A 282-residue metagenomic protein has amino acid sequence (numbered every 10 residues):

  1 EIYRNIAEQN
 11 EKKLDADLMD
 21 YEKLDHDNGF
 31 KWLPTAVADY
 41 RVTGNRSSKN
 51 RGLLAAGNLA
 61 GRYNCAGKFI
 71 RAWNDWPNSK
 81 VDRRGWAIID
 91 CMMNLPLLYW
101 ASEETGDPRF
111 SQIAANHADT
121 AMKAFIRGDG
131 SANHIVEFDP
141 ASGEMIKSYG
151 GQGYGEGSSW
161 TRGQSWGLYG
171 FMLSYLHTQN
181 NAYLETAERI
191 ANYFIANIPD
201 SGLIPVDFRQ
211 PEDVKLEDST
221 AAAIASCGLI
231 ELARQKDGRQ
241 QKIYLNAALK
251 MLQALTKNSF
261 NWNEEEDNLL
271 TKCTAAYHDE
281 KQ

Functional and structural regions predicted by a protein language model:
E1-Q282: Glycan-recognition and catalytic cores of secretory/periplasmic carbohydrate-active enzymes
